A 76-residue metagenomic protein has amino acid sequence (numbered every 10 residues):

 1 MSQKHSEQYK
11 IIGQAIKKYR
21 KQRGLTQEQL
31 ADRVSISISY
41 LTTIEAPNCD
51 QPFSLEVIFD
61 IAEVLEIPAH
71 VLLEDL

Functional and structural regions predicted by a protein language model:
M1-Q22: A short, Lys/Arg-rich alpha-helix, primarily the initiator
I16, L30-A31, L41-I44, L72: Conserved hydrophobic/aromatic packing and binding residues within compact polymer-binding modules
K21, D32, E63: Alpha-helical residues within the helix-turn-helix
T26, S37-Y40, S54, P68: Short coil turns linking two alpha-helices in DNA-binding domains
S35-Q51: Recognition helix of helix-turn-helix/homeodomain-like DNA-binding domains that insert into the DNA major groove
N48-E63: Short, basic-rich loop-to-helix N-cap that marks the start of a DNA-contacting helix
E66-L76: Short C-terminal boundary/hinge segments that cap the last helix of small helical domains
